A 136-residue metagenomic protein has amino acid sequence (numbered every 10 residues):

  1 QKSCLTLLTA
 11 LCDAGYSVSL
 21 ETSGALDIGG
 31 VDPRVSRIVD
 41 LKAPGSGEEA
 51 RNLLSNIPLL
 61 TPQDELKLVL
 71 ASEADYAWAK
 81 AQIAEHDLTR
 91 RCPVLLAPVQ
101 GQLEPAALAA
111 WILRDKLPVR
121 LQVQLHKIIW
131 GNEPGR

Functional and structural regions predicted by a protein language model:
Q1-R136: Conserved AdoMet/S-adenosylmethionine-binding subsite of the radical SAM
